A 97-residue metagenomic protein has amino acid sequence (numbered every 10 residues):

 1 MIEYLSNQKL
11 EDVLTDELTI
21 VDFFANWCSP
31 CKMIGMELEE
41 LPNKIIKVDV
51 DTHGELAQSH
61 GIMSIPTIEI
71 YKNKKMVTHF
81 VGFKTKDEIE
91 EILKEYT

Functional and structural regions predicted by a protein language model:
M1-E17: N-terminal leader/targeting and pre-domain segments
L14-N26: Short active-site neighborhood of thiol/selenol oxidoreductases, capturing the structured segment around
I20-V21, I45, I68: Hydrophobic beta-strand anchors of alpha/beta hydrolase catalytic cores
P30-N43: Typically the conserved alpha-helix immediately C-terminal to a functionally engaged Cys/Sec in thioredoxin-like
V50-Q58: Structural microenvironment flanking redox-active thiols in thiol-disulfide oxidoreductases
H60-E69: Structural micro-motif
I70-T97: Non-catalytic, surface beta->alpha helical segment in thiol-disulfide oxidoreductase systems
